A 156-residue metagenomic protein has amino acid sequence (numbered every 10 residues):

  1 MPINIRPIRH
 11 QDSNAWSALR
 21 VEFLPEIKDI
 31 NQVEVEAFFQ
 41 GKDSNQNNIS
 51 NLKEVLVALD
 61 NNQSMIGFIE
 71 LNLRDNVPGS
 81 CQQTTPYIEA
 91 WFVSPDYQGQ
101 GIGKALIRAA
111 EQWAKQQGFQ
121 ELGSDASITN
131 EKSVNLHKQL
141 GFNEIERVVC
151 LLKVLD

Functional and structural regions predicted by a protein language model:
P2-A18: A short beta-loop-alpha structural element at the N-terminal edge of CoA-dependent acyl/N-acetyltransferase catalytic
S13, S17-S44: Conserved GNAT-fold acetyl-CoA-binding loop/helix
D43-V57, Y87: A short helix-loop-beta-strand connector motif used in the catalytic cores of GNAT acetyltransferases and, in some
V57, S64-L73, Y87, F92: Conserved beta-strand in the GNAT
D75-I88, Q98, E146: A conserved beta-turn-beta hairpin within the catalytic core of GNAT-like acetyltransferases that forms part
V93, G99-Q112, Q139: Conserved acetyl-CoA-binding loop-helix of GNAT-fold acetyltransferases
A114-D125: Conserved GNAT acetyl-CoA-binding A-motif
S124-V134, L152: Conserved beta-strand-loop-alpha-helix junction that forms the acyl-donor binding cleft
